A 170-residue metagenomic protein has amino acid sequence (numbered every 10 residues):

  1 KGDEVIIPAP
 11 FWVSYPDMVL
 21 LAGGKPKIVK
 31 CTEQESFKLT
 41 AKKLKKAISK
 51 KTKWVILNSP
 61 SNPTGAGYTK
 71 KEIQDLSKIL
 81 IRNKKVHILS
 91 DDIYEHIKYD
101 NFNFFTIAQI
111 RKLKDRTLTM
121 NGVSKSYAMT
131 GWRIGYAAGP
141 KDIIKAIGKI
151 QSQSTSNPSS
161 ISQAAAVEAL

Functional and structural regions predicted by a protein language model:
K1-G2, A47-S49, A165-L170: Short, intrinsically disordered, charge-balanced linker/junction segments flanking boundaries in proteins
K1-V19: Conserved PLP-anchoring active-site segment centered on the Schiff-base-forming lysine
D3, G24, L80-H87, L113-D115: A short helix->loop->beta-strand "cap" motif at the edges of active sites that frequently abuts
I6, K27, I88-L89, L118-M120: Structural detector of well-ordered beta-strand residues that form the stable sheet scaffold of enzyme domains
D17, L21-K27: A short helix-loop-beta submotif of the ANL/AMP-binding
K27, C31-D100: Active-site phosphate-binding strand-loop segment of PLP-dependent enzymes
Q109-I110, K114-L170: Conserved core segment of the aminotransferase class I/II
